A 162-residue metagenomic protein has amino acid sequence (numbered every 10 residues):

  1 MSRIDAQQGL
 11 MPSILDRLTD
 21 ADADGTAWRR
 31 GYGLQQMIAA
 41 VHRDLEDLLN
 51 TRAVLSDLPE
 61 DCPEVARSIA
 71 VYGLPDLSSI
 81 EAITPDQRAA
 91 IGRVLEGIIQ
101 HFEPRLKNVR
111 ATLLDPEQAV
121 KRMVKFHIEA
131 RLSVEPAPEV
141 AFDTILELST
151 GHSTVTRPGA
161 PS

Functional and structural regions predicted by a protein language model:
M1-I83, S133-S162: Immediate N-terminus of the mature polypeptide
S79-F102, L106-N108: Mid-length scaffold segments of soluble, non-membrane domains
L106-A111, A137-V140: Short conserved catalytic/interaction loops centered on acidic-Pro-aromatic/His motifs
L114-F126: Beta-rich nucleic-acid/ligand-interaction surfaces
V124-E135: Charged, glycine-enriched surface loops/patches that mediate electrostatic binding to polyanionic ligands
